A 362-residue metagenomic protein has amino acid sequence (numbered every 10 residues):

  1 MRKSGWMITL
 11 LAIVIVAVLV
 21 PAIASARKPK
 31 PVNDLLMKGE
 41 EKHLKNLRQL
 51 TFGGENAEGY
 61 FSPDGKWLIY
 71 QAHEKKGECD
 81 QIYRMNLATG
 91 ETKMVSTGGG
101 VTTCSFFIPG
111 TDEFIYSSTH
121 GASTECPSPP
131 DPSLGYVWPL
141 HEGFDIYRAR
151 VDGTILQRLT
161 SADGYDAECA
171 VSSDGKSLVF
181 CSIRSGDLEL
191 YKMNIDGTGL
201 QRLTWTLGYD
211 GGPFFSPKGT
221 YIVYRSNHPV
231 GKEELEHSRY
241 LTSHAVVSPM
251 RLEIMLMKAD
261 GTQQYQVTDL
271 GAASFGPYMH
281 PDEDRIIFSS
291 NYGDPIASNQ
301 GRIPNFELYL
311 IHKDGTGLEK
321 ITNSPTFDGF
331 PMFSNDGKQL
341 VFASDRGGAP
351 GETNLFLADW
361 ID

Functional and structural regions predicted by a protein language model:
R27-K45, F144: Blade/loop signatures of beta-propeller domains
L35-M37, N46-E78: Beta-strand-rich domains and repeat architectures in extracellular enzymes and scaffolds, especially beta-propellers
N46-Q49, G90-K93, G143, T154-Q157 (+4 more regions): Predominantly a core beta-strand signature of beta-propeller blades across repeat-based propeller domains
F52-G54, A72-I82, T97-T102, S117-D145 (+8 more regions): A flexible loop/linker signature enriched in serine peptidases of the S9 family
P63-D64, P109-G110, S173-D174, P217-K218 (+2 more regions): Residue-level detector of Asp-centered blade-edge/turn motifs that repeat once per structural unit in beta-propeller
G65-L68, F114, L178, I222 (+2 more regions): Hydrophobic beta-strand positions that form the internal "hydrophobic ladder" of WD40/Gbeta-like beta-propeller blades
N86-G90, R150-T154, N194-T198, K258-T262 (+2 more regions): Short loop/turn segments that connect beta-strands within beta-propeller blades
